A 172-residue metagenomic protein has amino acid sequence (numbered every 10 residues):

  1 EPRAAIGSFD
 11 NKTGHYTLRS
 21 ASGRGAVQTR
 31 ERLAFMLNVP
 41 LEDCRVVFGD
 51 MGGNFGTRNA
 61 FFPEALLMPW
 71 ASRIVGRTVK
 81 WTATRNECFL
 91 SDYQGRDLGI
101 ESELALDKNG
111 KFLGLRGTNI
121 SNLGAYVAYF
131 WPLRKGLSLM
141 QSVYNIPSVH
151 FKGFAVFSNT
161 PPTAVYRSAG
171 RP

Functional and structural regions predicted by a protein language model:
E1-P172: Structural alpha/beta core scaffold segments of enzyme domains
